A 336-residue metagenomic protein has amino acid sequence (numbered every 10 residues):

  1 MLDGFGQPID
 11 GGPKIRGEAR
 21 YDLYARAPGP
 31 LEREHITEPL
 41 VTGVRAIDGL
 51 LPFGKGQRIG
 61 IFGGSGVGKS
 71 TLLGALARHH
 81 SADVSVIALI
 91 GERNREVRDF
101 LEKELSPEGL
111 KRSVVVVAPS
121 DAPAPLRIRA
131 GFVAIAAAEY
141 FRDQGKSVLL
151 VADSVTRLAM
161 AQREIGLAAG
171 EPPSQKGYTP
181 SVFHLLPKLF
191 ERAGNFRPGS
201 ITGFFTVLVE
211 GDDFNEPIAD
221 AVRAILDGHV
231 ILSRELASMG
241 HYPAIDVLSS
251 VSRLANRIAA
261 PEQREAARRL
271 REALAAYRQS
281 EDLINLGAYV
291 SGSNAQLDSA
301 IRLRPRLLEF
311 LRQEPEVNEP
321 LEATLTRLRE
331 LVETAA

Functional and structural regions predicted by a protein language model:
L2-L72, A77: Short, glycine/charged-enriched hinge/interface segments at domain edges or termini
G49-L50, G56-A336: P-loop NTPase catalytic core
